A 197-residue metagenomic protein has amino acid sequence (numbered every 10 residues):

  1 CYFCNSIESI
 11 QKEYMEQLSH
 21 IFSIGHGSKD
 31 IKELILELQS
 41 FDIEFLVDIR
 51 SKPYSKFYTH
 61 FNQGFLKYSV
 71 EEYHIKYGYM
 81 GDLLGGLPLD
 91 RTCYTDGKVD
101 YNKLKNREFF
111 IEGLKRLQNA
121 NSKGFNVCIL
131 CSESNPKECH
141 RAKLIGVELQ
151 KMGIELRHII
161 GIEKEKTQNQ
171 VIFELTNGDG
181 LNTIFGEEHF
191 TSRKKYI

Functional and structural regions predicted by a protein language model:
F3-S6, I10-I197: Residues lining hydrophobic/aromatic ligand-binding pockets adjacent to catalytic sites
